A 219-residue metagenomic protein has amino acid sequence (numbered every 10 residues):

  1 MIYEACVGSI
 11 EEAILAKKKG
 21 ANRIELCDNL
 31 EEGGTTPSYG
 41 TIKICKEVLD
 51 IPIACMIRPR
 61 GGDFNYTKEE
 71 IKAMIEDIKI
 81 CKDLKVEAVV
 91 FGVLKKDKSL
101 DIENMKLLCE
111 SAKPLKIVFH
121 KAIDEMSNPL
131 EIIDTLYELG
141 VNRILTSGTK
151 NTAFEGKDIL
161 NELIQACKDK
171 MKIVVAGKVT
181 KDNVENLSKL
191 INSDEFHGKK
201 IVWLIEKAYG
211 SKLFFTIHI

Functional and structural regions predicted by a protein language model:
M1-I24, N29-T36: N-terminal pre-domain/capping segments
M1-Y3, L49-G62, A112-I123, A166-A176: Short beta-strand/loop segments at the ligand-binding rim of alpha/beta enzyme cores
C6, E12-A13, L100-I117, Y137-R143 (+1 more regions): A short, hydrophobic/aromatic-rich structural module that often spans a beta strand with its adjoining loop
V7, D28, C55-P59, V93 (+4 more regions): A cross-domain feature marking catalytic cores of carbohydrate-active enzymes and several ubiquitous metabolic/repair
G8-K19, N65-I80, K121-L139, L163-D169 (+2 more regions): Catalytic cores of alpha/beta
E11-I14, L30-A54, E69-I71, L94-K113 (+5 more regions): Active-site-adjacent beta->alpha loops and helix N-cap segments on the catalytic face of soluble alpha/beta enzymes
A16-K19, V48, L84, L115: Short alpha-helical scaffold segments that flank and stabilize functional sites
N22-T35, I80-K96, L139-F154, V179 (+2 more regions): Glycine-rich phosphate-binding active-site loops on the catalytic face of alpha/beta enzymes
